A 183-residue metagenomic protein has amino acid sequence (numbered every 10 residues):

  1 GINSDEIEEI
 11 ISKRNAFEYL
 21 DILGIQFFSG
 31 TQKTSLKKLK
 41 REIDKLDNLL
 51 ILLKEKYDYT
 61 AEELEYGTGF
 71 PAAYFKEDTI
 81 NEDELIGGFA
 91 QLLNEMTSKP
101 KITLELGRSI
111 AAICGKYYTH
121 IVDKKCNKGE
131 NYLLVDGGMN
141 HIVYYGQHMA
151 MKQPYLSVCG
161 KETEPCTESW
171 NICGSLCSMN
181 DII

Functional and structural regions predicted by a protein language model:
G1-E63, G88: Active-site-proximal beta-alpha core segment in soluble small-molecule metabolic enzymes
N3-I11, L52-E55, L92-N94, G129-L133 (+2 more regions): Short, surface-exposed, polar/charged, turn-prone segments marking secondary-structure boundaries
E6, S29, S35, A72-Y74 (+3 more regions): Basic, gly/Ser/Thr/Pro-rich low-complexity segments located predominantly at protein N termini
F17-L20, L52-T60, E95-P100, K124-N131: Secondary-structure transition/capping motifs at alpha-helix termini and the adjoining loop/turn into the next element
F28-T31, L64-A73, L106-S109: Glycine-rich beta-strand-to-loop/alpha-helix junction loops that act as flexible
S35-R41, A73-L85, A112-D123: Short glycine/threonine-rich loop-to-helix capping motif typified by GTGT followed within a few residues by an Asp-Pro
L46, L85-T97: Alpha-helix-loop-beta-strand connector modules within alpha/beta enzyme cores
G88, K101-I183: Charged (often Lys/Glu-rich) extended helix/loop segments that serve as interaction or gating elements
